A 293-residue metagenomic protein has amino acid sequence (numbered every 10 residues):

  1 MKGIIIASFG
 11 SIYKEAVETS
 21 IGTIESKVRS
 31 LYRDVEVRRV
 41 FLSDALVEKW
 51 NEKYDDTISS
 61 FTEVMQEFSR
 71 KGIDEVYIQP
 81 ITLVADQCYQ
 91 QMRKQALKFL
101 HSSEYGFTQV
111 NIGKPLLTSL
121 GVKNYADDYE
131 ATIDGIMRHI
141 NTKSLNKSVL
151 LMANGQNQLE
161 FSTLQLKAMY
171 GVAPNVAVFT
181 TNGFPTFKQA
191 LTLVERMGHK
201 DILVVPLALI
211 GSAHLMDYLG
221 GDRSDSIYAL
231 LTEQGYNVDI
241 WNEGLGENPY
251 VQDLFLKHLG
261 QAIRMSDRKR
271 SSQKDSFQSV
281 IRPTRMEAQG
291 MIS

Functional and structural regions predicted by a protein language model:
M1-S293: Extended amphipathic ligand-handling, pore-lining, and cofactor/metal-binding catalytic surfaces
